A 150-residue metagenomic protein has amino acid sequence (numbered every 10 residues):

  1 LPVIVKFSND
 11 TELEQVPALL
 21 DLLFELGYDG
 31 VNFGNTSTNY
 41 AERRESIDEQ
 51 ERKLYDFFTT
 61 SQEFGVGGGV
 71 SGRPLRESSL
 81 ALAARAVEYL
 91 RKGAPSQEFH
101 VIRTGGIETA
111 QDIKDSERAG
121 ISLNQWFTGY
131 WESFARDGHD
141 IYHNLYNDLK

Functional and structural regions predicted by a protein language model:
L1-T11, E88-R103: Short beta-strand/loop segments at the ligand-binding rim of alpha/beta enzyme cores
P2, D29-G30, F99, L123: Structural motif
V3, F7-A18, G27, N32-N35: Beta-propeller domains
D10-L13, T38-Y40, R76, E132: Short, small-residue-enriched loops and turns at beta-alpha junctions that line or gate enzyme active sites
T11-E25, E88-A94, I107-N124: Catalytic cores of alpha/beta
A18-L22, A81, R85, N144: Alpha-helical scaffolding segments of alpha/beta enzyme cores, especially the outer helices of TIM-barrel or partial
G27-P95, D137-I141: Glycine/Thr-rich beta-alpha phosphate-binding loop at enzyme active sites
G30-Y40, I107, Q111-D148: Glycine-rich phosphate-binding active-site loops on the catalytic face of alpha/beta enzymes
